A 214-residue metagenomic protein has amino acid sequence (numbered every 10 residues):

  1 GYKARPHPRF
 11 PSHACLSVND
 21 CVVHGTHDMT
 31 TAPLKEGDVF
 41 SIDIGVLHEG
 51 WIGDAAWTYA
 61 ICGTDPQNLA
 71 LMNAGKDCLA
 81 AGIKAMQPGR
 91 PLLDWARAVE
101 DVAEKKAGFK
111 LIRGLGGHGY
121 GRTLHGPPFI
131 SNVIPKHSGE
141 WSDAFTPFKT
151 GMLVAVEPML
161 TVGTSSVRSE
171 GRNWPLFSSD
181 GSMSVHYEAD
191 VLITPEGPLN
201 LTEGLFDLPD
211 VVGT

Functional and structural regions predicted by a protein language model:
G1-T214: Active-site neighborhoods and metal-handling regions in enzymes and metal-associated proteins
